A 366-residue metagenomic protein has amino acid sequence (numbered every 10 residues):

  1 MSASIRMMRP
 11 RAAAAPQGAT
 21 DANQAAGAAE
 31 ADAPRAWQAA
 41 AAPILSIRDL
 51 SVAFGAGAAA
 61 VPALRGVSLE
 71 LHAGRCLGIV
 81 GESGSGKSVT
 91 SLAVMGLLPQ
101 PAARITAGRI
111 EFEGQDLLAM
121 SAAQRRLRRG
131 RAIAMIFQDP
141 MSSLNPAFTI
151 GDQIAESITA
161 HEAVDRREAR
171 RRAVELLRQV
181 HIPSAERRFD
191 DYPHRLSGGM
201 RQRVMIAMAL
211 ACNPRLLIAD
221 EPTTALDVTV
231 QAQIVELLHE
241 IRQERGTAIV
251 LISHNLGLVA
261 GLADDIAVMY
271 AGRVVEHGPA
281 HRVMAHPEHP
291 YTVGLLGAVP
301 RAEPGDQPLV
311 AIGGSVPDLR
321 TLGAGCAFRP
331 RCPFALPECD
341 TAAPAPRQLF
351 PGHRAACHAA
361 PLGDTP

Functional and structural regions predicted by a protein language model:
W37-P43, P183-R187, H277-P366: Short catalytic/signature loops enriched in Gly
E82, I218-P222, L226-P308: P-loop NTP-binding/switch modules centered on Walker-like glycine-rich loops
I105-D116: Conserved ABC transporter NBD signature motif
Q115-D116, E168-R187, L296-G297: Conserved ABC ATPase "signature" region
D191-L196, M200: Conserved ABC ATPase signature
A211-R215: A short, proline-enriched helix->beta-strand linker immediately N-terminal to the Walker B motif in ABC-type P-loop
